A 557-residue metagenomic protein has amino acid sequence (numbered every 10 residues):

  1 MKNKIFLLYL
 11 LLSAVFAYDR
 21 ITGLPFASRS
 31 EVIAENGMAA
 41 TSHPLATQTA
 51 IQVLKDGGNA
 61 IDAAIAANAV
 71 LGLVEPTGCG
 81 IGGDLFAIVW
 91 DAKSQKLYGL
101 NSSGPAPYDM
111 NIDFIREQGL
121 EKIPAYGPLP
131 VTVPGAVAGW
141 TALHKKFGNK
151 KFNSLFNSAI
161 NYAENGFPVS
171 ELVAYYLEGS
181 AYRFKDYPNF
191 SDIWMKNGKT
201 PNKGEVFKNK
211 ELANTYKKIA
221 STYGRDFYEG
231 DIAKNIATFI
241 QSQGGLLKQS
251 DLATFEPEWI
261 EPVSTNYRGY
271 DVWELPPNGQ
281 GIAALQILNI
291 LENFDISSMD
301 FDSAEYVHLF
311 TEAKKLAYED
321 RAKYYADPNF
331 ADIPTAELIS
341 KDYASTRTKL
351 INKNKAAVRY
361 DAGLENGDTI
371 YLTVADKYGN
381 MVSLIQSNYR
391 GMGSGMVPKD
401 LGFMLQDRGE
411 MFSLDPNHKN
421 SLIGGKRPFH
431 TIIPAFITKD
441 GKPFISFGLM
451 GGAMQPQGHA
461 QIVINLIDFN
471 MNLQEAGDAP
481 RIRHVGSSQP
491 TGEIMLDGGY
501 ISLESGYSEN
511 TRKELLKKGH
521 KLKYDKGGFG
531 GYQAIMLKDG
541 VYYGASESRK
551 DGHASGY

Functional and structural regions predicted by a protein language model:
K2-Y9: Sec-dependent signal peptide recognition, specifically the positively charged N-region followed immediately by
Y9-A17: Hydrophobic h-region of N-terminal signal peptides that target proteins for export in Gram-negative bacteria
Y18-Q48, A60-E229, K234-G279, I339-S340 (+2 more regions): Noncatalytic scaffold domains of N-terminal-nucleophile
V53-L54, A138-K146, T222-E229, K234 (+1 more regions): Alpha-helical support elements that line or immediately flank enzyme active sites and cofactor-binding pockets
L73-T77, G83-Y98, L246-K248, N380-I445 (+2 more regions): Active-site rim segments in enzyme catalytic domains, especially the processed small/beta chain of N-terminal
W259, N366-T369, H430-I432: Short, small/polar residue-rich loop motifs at catalytic or cofactor-binding pockets
I296-N388, D400-L401, R408, K526: Internal maturation/activation junctions in enzymes
K426, H459, D468-G527: Extended C-terminal subregions enriched in glycine
